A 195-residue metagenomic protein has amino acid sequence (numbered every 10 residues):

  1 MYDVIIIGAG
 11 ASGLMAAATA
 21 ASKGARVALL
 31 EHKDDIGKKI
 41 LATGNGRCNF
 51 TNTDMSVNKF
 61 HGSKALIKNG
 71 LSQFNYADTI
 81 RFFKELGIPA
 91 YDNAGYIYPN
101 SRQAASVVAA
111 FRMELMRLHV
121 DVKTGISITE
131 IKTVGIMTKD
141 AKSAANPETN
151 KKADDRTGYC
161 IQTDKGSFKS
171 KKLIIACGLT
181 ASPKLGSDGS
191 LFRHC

Functional and structural regions predicted by a protein language model:
Y2-L29: N-terminal Rossmann-like FAD-binding beta1-loop-alpha1 element of flavoenzymes
I6, G10-S12, D35, L179-A181: Residue-level detector of alpha-helix initiation sites
I36-I40: A short beta-to-alpha transition loop/helix N-cap that caps and shapes the active-site region
N45-A94: Glycine-rich active-site loop/strand segments that organize a redox cofactor
I67-N75, A94-M113, K123, S182-S187: Short beta-strand to alpha-helix junction loop
M113-C195: Predominantly flavin-linked oxidoreductase catalytic cores and closely associated redox partners
